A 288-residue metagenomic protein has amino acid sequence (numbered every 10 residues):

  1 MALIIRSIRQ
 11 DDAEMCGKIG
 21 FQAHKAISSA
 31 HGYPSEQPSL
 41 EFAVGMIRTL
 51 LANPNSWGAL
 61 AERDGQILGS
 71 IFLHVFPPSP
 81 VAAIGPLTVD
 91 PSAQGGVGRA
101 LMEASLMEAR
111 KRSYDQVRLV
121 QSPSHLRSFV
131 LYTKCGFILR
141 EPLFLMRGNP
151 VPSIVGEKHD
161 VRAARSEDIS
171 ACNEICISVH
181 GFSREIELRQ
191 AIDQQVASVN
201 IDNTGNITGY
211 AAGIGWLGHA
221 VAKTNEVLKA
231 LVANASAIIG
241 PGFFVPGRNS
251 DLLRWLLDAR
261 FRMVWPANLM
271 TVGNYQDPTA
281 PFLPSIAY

Functional and structural regions predicted by a protein language model:
M1-D11, N149-S166: Conserved N-terminal entry element of GNAT/NAT acetyltransferase domains
I4, H31-S35, V120, D160 (+3 more regions): Conserved short-loop catalytic and cofactor-binding motifs
R6, F144-M146, M270: Conserved hydrophobic/aromatic positions in well-ordered beta-strands
Q10, S56-G58, E62-R63, I84 (+5 more regions): Intrinsically disordered, low-complexity, positively biased terminal segments
G17-G58, E62-R63, I67-F72, I177-A197: Active-site rim helix/loop that mediates acceptor-substrate recognition in acyltransferases
H31, L40, V44-V155: Active-site-adjacent scaffolding segments
